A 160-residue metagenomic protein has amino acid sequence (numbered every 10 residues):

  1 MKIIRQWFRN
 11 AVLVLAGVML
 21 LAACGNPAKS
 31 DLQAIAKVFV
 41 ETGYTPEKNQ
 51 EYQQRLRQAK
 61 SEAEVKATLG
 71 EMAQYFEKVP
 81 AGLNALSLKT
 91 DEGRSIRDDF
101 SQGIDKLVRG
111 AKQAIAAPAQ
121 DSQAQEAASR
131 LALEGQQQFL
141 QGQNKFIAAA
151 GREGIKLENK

Functional and structural regions predicted by a protein language model:
M1-A22: Sec-dependent bacterial lipoprotein signal peptides
C24-M72, G151-K160: Immediate post-signal-peptide N-terminus of mature secreted/exported proteins
T45, M72-F76, G103, L107: Short amphipathic alpha-helical heptad-repeat segments
N49-A63, L83-T90, G110-Q125, E153: Secondary-structure edge/capping motif, primarily at the C-terminal ends of alpha-helices and the immediately following
A63-K66, G70-A73, R94, D98-S101 (+2 more regions): Soluble non-cytosolic domains of exported or imported proteins
E77-S101, R152-L157: Short, solvent-exposed, charged loop/turn and helix-capping segments that join or cap alpha-helices on peripheral
E92-G135: Surface-exposed, polar helix/loop patches in the mature regions of secreted/periplasmic/lumenal proteins that form
A119-K160: A charged, solvent-exposed segment within the mature domains of Sec-exported extracytoplasmic proteins
